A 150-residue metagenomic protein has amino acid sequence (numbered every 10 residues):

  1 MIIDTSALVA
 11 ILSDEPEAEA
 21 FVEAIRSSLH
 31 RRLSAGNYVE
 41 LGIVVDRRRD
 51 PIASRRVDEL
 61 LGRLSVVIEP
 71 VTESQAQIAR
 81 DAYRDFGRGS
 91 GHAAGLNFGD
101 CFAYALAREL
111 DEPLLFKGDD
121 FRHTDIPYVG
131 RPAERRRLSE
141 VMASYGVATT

Functional and structural regions predicted by a protein language model:
M1-L33, D46-E59, H123, E140: Short, well-structured N-terminal submotif of metal-dependent ribonuclease cores
E23, E59-L61, R84-S90: Glycine/charged-rich beta-loop-alpha catalytic/anionic-binding loops adjacent to active sites
R32, V67-E69, V129: General small-molecule cofactor/ligand-binding pocket signal
G42, R48-S74: Active-site-proximal, substrate-binding regions of enzyme catalytic domains and RNA-binding/basic surfaces
R48-I52, F86-R88, R131-R135: Short, hinge-like loop/turn segments at secondary-structure boundaries
I68-P113: Active-site neighborhoods of divalent-metal-dependent phosphate/nucleic-acid chemistry enzymes
Y104, R108-T150: Acidic, PIN/NYN-like endoribonuclease modules and their adjacent C-terminal/linker elements
